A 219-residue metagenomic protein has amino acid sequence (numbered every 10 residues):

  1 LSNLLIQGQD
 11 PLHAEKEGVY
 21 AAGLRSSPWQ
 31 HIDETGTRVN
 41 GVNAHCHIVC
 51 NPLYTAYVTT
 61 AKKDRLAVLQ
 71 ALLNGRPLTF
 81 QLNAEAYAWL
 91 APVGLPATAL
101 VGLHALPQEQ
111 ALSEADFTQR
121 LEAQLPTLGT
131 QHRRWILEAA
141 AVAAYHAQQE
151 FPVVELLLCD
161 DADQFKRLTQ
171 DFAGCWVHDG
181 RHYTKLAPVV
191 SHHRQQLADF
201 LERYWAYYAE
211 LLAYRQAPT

Functional and structural regions predicted by a protein language model:
L1-T219: Catalytic center-proximal scaffold of phosphoryl-transfer enzymes
